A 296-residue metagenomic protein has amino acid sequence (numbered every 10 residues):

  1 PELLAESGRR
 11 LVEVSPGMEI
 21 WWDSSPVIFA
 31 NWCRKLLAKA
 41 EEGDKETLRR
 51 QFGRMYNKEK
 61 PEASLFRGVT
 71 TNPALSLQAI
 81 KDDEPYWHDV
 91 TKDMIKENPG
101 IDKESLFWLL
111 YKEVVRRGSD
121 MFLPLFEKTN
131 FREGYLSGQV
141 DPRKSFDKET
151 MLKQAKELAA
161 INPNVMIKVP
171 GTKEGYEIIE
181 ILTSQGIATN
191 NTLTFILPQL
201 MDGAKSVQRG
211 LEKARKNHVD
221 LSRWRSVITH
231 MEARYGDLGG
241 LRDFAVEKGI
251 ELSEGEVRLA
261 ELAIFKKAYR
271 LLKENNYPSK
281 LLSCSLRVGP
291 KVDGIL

Functional and structural regions predicted by a protein language model:
P1-R50: N- or domain-start disorder-to-order transition segments that initiate the globular core
M18-S24, G43-R50, R67-T71, G134-V140 (+4 more regions): Hydrophobic faces of well-ordered beta-strands that scaffold small-molecule active sites in alpha/beta enzyme cores
D23-F29, A74, Q139-S145, P170-E174 (+3 more regions): Active-site beta-loop-alpha junctions enriched in small/polar residues
C33, K112-L123, L152-A155, I179 (+3 more regions): Generic structural signal for well-ordered alpha-helices, preferentially at hydrophobic/aromatic core positions
K35-G43, F52-P85: An N-terminal structural lobe/cap that precedes and organizes the functional/catalytic core across diverse proteins
A63-F66, P73-E174: Active-site beta->alpha loop and helix N-cap motifs at the rims of alpha/beta catalytic domains
S145-M151, V169-T183, I196-V207: Active-site-adjacent beta->alpha loops and helix N-cap segments on the catalytic face of soluble alpha/beta enzymes
A188-L296: Catalytic alpha/beta core domains of metabolic enzymes, predominantly
